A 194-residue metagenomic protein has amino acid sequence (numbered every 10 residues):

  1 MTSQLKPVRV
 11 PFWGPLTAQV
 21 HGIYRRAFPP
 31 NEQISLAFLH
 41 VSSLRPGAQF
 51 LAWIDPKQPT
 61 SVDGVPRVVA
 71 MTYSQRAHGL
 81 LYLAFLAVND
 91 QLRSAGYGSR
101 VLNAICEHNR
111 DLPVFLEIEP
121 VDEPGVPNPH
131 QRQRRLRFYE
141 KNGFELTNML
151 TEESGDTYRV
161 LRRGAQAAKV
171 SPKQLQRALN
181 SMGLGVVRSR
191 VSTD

Functional and structural regions predicted by a protein language model:
M1-F38, R177-S181, G185-T193: Short amphipathic alpha-helix that is part of the acyltransferase structural core
R25-D63: Active-site rim helix/loop that mediates acceptor-substrate recognition in acyltransferases
A52, S61-Q75, L80-A87: Conserved beta-strand in the GNAT
A52-I54, Y73, V160-G164: Short, well-ordered beta-strand micro-motif
V88, S94-H108: Conserved acetyl-CoA-binding loop-helix of GNAT-fold acetyltransferases
N109-Q131: Conserved GNAT acetyl-CoA-binding A-motif
Q131-R132, N148, E152-D194: C-terminal "cap" of GNAT-fold acetyltransferases
R135-T147: Conserved acetyl-CoA-binding loop of GNAT-fold acetyltransferases
